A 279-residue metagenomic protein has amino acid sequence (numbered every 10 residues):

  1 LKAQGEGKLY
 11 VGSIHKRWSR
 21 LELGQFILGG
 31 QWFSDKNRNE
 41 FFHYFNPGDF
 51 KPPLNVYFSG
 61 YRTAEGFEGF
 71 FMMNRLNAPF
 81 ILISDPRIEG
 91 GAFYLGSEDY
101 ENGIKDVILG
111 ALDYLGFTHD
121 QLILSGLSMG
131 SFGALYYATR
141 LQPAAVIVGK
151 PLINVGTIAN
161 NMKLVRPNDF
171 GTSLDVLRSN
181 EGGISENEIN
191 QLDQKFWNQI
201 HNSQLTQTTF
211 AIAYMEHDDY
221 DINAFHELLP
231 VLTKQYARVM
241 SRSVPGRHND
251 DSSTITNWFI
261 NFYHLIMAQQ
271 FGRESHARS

Functional and structural regions predicted by a protein language model:
L1-L21: Beta-strand-enriched, solvent-exposed domains that form extended recognition/catalytic surfaces
L28-A78, L82-E89, I212: Short, surface-exposed "cap/lid" segments of acyl-processing enzymes
N55, E65-E68, N74, P79-F93 (+3 more regions): Patatin-like phospholipase
Y94-F117: Alpha/beta-hydrolase active-site loop
G116-G130: Alpha/beta-hydrolase fold nucleophile elbow
S131-Q142: Short glycine-enriched nucleophile-adjacent loop and the immediately C-terminal alpha-helix near the catalytic center
R140-N180: Hydrolase active-site cap/lid region
V165-R242, H248-S275: The feature captures the conserved acid-bearing segment of alpha/beta-hydrolase catalytic domains
